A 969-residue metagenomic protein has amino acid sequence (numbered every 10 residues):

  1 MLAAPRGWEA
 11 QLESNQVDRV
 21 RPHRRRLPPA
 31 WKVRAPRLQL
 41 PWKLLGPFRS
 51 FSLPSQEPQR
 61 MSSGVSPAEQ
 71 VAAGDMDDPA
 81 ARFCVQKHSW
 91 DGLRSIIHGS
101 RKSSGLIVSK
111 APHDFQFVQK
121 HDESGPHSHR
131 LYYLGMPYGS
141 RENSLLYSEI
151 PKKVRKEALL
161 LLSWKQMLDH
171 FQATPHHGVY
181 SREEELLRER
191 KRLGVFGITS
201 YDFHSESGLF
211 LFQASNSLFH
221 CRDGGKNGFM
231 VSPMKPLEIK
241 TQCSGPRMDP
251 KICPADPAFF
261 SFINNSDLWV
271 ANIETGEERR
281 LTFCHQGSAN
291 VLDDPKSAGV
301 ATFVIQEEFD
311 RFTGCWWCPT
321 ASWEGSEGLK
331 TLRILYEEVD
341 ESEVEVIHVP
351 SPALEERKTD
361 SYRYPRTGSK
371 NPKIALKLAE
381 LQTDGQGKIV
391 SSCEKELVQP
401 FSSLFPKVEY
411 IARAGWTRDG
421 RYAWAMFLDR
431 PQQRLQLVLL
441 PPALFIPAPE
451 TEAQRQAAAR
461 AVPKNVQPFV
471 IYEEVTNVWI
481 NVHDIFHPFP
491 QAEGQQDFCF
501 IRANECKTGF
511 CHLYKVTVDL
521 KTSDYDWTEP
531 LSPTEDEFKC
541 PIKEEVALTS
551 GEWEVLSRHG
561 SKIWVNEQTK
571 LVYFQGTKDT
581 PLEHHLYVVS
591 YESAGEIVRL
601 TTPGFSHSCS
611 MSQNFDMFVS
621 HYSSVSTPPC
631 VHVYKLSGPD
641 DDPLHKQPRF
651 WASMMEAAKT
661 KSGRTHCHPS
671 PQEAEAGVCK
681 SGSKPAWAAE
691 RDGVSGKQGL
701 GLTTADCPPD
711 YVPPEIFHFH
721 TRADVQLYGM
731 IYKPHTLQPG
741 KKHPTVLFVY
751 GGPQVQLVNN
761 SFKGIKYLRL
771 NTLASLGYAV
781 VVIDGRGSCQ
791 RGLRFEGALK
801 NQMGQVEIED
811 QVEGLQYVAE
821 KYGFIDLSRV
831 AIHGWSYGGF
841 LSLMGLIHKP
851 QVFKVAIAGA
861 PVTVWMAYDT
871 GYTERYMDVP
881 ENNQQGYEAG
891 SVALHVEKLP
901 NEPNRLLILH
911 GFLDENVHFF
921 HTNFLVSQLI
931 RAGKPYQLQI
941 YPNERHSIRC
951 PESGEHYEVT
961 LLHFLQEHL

Functional and structural regions predicted by a protein language model:
M1-A4, S62: Context-dependent free N-terminus signature
L2-A3, E13, R25, P36 (+2 more regions): Ser/Thr/Pro/Gly-rich low-complexity, intrinsically disordered segments
E9, S14, L27, L45 (+1 more regions): Intrinsic disorder
N15-D18, H23: Intrinsic-disorder-associated, low-complexity terminal segments enriched in Asp/Asn/His/Tyr and depleted of Lys/Arg
R21, P36, P41-S52: Intrinsically disordered, low-complexity proline-rich regions
S52, R60-M617, V625-P629, Y634 (+2 more regions): Beta-propeller folds
G64-V65, I305, E345-V346, I411-A412 (+4 more regions): Serine-hydrolase catalytic core recognition
